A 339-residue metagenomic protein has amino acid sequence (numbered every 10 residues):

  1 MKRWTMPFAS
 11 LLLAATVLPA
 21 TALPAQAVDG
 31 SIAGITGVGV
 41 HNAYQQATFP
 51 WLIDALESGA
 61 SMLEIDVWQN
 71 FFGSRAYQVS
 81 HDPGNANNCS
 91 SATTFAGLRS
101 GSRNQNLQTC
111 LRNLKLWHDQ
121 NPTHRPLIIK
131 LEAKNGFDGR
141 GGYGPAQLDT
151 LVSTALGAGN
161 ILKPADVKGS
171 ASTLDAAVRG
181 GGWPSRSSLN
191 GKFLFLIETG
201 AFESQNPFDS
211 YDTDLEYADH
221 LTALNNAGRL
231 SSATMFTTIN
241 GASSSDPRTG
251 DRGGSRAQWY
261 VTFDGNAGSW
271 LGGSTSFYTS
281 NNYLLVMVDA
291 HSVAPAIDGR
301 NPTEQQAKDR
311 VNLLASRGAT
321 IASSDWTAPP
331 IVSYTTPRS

Functional and structural regions predicted by a protein language model:
M1-A27: Secretory targeting and sorting signals
V28-S339: Catalytic cores of phosphodiester-bond hydrolases, prominently lipid phosphodiesterases
